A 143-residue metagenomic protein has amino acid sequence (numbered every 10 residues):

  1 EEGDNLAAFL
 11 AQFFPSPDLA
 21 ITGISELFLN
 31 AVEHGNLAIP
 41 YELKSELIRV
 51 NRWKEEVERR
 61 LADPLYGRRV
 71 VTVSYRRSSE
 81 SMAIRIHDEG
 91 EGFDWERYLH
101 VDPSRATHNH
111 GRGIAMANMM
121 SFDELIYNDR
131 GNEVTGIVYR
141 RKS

Functional and structural regions predicted by a protein language model:
E1, S81-R85, E91-D94, Y98 (+2 more regions): Flexible, glycine-/charge-rich segments associated with ATP-binding catalytic modules
E1-L29, E33-D63: Bergerat-fold GHKL ATPase/HATPase_c domain
A11, T72-V73, A117, Y139: Hydrophobic transmembrane signal anchors and adjacent membrane-proximal interface regions, especially in viral
D18, T22, T107-A115: Short, conserved micro-motifs enriched in small and acidic residues
S25, R76, Y139: Short loop/turn motifs enriched for small/polar and acidic residues
H34, H110-R112, R130: Short glycine-rich loop/turn motifs that provide flexible caps or phosphate-binding loops at active sites
E42-G111: Glycine-rich/acidic phosphate-handling loop/turn and adjacent ATP-lid/helix of nucleotide-binding kinase/ATPase domains
